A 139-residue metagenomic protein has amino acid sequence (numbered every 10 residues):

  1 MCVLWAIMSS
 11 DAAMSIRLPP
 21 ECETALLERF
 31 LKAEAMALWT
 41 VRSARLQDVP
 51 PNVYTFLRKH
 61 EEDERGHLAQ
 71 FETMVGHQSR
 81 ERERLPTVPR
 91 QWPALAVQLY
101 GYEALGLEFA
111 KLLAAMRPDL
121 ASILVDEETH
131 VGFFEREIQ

Functional and structural regions predicted by a protein language model:
C2-Q139: Non-heme di-metal
